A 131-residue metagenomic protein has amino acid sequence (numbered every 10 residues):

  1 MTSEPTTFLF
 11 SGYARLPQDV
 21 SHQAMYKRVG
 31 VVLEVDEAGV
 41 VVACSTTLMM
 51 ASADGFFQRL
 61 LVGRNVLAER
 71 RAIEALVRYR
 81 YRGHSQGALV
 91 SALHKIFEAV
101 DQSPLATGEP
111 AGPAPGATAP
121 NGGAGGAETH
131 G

Functional and structural regions predicted by a protein language model:
M1-Y13, A127-G131: Short, compositionally biased leader-like segments
Y13-D19: Short polar catalytic/cofactor-binding loops
D19-G131: Active-site- and interface-proximal helix/loop "cap" or "latch" segments in soluble metabolic and energy-transducing
